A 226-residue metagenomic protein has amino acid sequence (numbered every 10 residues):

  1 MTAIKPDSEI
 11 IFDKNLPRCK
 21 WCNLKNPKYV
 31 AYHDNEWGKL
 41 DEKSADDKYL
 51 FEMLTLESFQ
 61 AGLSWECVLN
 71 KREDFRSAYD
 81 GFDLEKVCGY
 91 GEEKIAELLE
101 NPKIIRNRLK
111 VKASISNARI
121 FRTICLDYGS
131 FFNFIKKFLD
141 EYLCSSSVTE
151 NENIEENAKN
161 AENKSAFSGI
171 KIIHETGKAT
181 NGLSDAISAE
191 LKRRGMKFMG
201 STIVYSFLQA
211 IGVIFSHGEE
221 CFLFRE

Functional and structural regions predicted by a protein language model:
M1-E226: HhH-family (HhH-GPD) DNA N-glycosylase catalytic core used in base-excision repair
